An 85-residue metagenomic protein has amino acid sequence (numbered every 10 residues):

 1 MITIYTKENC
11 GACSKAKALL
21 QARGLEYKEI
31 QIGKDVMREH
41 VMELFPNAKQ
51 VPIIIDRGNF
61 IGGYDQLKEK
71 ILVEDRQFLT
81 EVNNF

Functional and structural regions predicted by a protein language model:
M1-E26: Local sequence-structure signature of Cys/Sec-based thiol-disulfide redox active-site neighborhoods
G11, V36, G62: Short alpha-helical
K17-L19, R23-K28, E43-L44, F60 (+1 more regions): Non-catalytic interaction surface on structured domains
E26-R38, N47: Thiol-based oxidoreductase modules, predominantly thioredoxin-like and allied folds used for disulfide exchange
E39-F45, F78-E81: Short amphipathic alpha-helix with an adjacent loop that forms part of the alpha/beta core around
F45-I55, Y64-D65: Structural micro-motif
D56-N84: Non-catalytic, surface beta->alpha helical segment in thiol-disulfide oxidoreductase systems
